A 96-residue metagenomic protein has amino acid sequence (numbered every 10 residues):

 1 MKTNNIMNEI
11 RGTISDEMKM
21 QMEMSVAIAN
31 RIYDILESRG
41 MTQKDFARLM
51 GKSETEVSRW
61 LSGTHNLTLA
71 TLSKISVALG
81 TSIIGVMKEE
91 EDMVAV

Functional and structural regions predicted by a protein language model:
M1-D34, R39: N-terminal flexible/basic segments that precede or flank functional cores
R31, T42, S53, T68-T71: Residues that mark the N-terminal boundary/hinge immediately upstream of a DNA-recognition element
L36, A47, S76: The alpha-helix within a helix-turn-helix
G40-S58: Short alpha-helical DNA-recognition segment
A70-G85: DNA major-groove recognition helix of helix-turn-helix/homeodomain DNA-binding modules
M87-V96: Short, charged recognition helix plus adjacent turn of helix-turn-helix-like nucleic-acid-binding domains
